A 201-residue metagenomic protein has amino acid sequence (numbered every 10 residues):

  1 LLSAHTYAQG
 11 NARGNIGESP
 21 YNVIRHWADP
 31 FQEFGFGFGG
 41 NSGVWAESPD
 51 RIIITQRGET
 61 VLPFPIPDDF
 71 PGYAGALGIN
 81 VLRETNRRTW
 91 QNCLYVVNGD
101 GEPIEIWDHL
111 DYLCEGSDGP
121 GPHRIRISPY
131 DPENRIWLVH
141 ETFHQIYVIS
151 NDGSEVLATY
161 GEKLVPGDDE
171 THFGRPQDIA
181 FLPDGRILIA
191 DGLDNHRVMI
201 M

Functional and structural regions predicted by a protein language model:
L2-T6: C-terminal segment of classical bacterial N-terminal signal peptides
Y7-M201: Eukaryotic scaffold repeat domains enriched in small/polar residues
